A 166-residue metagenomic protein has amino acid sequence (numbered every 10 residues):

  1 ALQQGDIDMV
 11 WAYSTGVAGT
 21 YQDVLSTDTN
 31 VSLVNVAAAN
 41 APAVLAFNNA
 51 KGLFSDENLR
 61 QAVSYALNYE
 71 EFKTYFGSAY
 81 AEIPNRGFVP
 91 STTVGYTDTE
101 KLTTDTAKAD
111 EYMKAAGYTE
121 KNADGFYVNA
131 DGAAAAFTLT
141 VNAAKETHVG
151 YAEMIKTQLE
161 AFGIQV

Functional and structural regions predicted by a protein language model:
A1-K51, A62, T74: Extracellular/periplasmic solute-recognition and catalytic clefts
L2, D8, L139, T157-V166: Periplasmic binding protein-like
I7, T29-V31, A81, Y118 (+1 more regions): Short aromatic/hydrophobic-glycine micro-motifs
Y21, L25, V149-F162: Short, polar/charged alpha-helical segment
A43-L45, A135, I164: Structural beta-strand/beta-sheet cores of well-ordered domains, especially the beta-sheet scaffolds that support
K51, T92-T93, G163: Short amphipathic alpha-helical interaction patches enriched in hydrophobic/aromatic residues with interspersed Lys/Arg
S55-T157: Append "and occasionally in soluble cytosolic enzymes with long acidic Gly/Pro-rich linkers
